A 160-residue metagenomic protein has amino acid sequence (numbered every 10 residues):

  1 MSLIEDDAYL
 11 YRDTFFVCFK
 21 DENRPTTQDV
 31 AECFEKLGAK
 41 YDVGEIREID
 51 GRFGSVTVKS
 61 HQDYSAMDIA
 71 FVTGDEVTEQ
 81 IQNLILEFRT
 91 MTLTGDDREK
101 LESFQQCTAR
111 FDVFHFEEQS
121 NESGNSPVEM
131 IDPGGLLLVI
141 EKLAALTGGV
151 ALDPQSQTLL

Functional and structural regions predicted by a protein language model:
M1-E45, L160: Short, extreme N-terminal segment that most often corresponds to the first beta-strand
S2, S55-L160: Charged interaction segments
A39-H61: Short Gly/Thr-rich strand-loop-strand
